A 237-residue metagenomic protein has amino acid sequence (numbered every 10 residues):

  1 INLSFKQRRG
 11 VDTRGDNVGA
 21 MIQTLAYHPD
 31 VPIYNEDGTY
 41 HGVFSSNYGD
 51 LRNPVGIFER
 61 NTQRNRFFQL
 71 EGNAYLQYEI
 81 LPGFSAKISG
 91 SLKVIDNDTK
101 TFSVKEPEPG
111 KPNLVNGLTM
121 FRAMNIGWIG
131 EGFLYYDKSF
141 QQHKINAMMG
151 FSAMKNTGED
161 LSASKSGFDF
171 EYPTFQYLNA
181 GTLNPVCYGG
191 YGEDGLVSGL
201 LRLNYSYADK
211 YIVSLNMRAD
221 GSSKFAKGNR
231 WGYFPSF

Functional and structural regions predicted by a protein language model:
I1-L3, L76, G90, P235-F237: One face of beta-strands
N2-E71, K87-S198, K224-A226: Surface-exposed loop/interface segments of Gram-negative outer-membrane beta-barrel transport/assembly proteins
L70-A74, I126-G132, V197-L203, M217-A219 (+1 more regions): Hydrophobic, lipid-facing positions within transmembrane beta-strands of outer-membrane proteins
E79-L81, S139-Q142, A208: Outer-membrane beta-barrel channels and translocator barrels
S89, G150, R202-S206, N216: Exposed, low-structure sequence patches enriched in small/polar residues
Y191-D194, R202-D209: Active-site-adjacent "gating/activation" loops or surface patches in catalytic cores
V213-F225: Transmembrane beta-strand segments that form the barrel wall of outer-membrane beta-barrel proteins
K227-W231: Short glycine/threonine-rich loop-to-helix capping motif typified by GTGT followed within a few residues by an Asp-Pro
